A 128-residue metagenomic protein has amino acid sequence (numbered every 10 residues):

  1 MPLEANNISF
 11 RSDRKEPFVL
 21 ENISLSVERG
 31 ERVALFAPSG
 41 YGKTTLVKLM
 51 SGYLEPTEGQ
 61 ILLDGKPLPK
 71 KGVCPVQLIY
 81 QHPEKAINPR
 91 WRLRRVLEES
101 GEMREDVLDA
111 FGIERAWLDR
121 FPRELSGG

Functional and structural regions predicted by a protein language model:
P2-A5, S9-N22, R29: A short, flexible loop at the N-terminus of ABC-type nucleotide-binding domains that lies
F36-P38: The feature captures the beta-strand-to-loop junction immediately N-terminal to the Walker
S51: Helix-to-loop junction immediately C-terminal to a conserved catalytic motif
G59-G72: Conserved ABC transporter NBD signature motif
C74, H82, D119-R123: Interfacial catalytic loop of ABC nucleotide-binding domains
H82, P89-M103: Q-loop/switch helix immediately C-terminal to the Walker
V107-E124: Conserved ABC nucleotide-binding domain
S126-G128: ABC ATPase nucleotide-binding domain "signature motif"
